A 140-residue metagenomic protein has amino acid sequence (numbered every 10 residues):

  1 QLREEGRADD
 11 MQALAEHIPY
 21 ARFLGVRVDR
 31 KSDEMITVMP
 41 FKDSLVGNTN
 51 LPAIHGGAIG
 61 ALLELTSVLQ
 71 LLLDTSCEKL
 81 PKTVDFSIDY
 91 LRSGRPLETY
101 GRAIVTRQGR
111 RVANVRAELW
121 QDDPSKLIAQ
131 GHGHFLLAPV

Functional and structural regions predicted by a protein language model:
Q1-D29: N-terminal leader/capping segments at the start of a protein or of a new domain
Q1-R3, G94-V140: HotDog/MaoC-like acyl-thioester-processing domains
R22-L24, D33-M35, L80-F86, L97 (+2 more regions): A generic structural signal for short beta-strands and their flanking turns/coil linkers
L24-A53: Catalytic strand-loop segment that frames the active site of acyl-thioester-processing enzymes
M39-F41, Y90, L137: Hydrophobic residues in beta-strands and at strand termini
N50-E64, V68: Compact, glycine-rich, soluble single-domain proteins
G57, L65, D85-Y90, A117-L119 (+1 more regions): Hydrophobic alpha-helical segments of small multi-pass membrane proteins
V68-Y100, V105: Hydrophobic beta-strand-centered segment that forms part of the acyl-chain substrate-binding groove
